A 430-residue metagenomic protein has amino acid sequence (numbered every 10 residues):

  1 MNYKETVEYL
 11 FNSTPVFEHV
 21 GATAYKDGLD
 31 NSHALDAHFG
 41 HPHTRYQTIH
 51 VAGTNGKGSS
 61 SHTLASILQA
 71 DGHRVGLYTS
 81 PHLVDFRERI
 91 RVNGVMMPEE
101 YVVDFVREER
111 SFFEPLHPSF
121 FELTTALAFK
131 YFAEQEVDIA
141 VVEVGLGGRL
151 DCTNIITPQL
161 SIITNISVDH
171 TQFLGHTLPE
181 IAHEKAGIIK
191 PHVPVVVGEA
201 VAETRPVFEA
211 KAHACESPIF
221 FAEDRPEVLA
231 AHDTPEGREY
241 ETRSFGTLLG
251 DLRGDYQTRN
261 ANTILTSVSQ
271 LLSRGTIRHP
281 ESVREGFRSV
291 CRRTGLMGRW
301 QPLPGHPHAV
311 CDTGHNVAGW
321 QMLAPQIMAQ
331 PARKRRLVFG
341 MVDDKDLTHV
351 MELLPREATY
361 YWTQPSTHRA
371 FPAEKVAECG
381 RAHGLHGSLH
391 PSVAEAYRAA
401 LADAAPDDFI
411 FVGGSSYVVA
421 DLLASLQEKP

Functional and structural regions predicted by a protein language model:
M1-G53, S60-H62, S66-D71: Short functional linear segments
A22-L29, H33-R45, A70-I156, Q172-L174 (+1 more regions): ATP-dependent carboxylate-amine ligase catalytic core
L64-Q69, F132, G380, L426: Hydrophobic alpha-helical packing residues
Y78, P194-E199, L337-F339, A358-S366: Short internal beta-strands
P81, T124-F173, P206-T247: Extended acidic/charged loop-beta regions that coordinate divalent cations and stabilize anionic phosphate/carboxylate
I139-V144, C152-I162, I166-H170, E180 (+1 more regions): Nucleotide phosphate-binding/pyrophosphate-handling subdomain across enzymes that bind or process nucleotide phosphates
G198-E199, K211-D233, D251-D255, R278 (+4 more regions): Beta-strand->loop->alpha-helix junctions that form or flank phosphate-binding loops in nucleotide-handling enzymes
V201-K211, C215-F220, P235-E236, H308-C311 (+2 more regions): C-terminal helical cap/extension that packs against the catalytic core of soluble nucleotide-cofactor enzymes
